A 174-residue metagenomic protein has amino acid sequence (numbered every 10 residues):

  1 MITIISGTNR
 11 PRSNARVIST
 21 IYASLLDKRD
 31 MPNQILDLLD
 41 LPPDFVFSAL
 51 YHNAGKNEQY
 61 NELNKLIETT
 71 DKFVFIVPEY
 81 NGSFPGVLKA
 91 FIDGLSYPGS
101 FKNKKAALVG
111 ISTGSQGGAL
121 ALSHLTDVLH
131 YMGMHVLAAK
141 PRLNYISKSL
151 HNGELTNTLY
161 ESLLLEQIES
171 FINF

Functional and structural regions predicted by a protein language model:
M1-D93, Y97, E154-I172: N-terminal beta1-alpha1-beta2 submodule of the flavodoxin-like/Rossmannoid cofactor-binding fold
G7, L38, I111-S112, I146: Fold-independent oxyanion-binding glycine-rich loops and adjacent beta-strand/coil segments at enzyme active sites
P98-K102: Short, conserved loop/helix-junction motifs that constitute active-site signature segments in enzyme catalytic cores
K104-Y145, L159: Short, glycine-/small-residue-rich phosphate/pyrophosphate-handling segment
R142-E154: Short helix/strand-capping connector loops at secondary-structure junctions
